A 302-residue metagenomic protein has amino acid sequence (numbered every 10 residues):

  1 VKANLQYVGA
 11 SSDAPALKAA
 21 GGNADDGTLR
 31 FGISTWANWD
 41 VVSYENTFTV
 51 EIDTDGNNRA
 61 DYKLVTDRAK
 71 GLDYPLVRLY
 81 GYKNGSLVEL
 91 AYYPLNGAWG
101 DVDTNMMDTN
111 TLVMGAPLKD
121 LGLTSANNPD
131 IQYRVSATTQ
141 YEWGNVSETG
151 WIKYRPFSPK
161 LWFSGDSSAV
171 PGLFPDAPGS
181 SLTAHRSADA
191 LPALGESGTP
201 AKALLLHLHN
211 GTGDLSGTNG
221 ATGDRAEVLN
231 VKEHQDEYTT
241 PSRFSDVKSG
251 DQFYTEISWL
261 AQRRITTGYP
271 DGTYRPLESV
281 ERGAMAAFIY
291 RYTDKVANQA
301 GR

Functional and structural regions predicted by a protein language model:
V1-Y238: Surface-exposed extracytoplasmic segments
T54-G56, Q262, P270: Short, ordered coil/turn segments that flank beta-strands lining enzyme active or ligand-binding pockets
M107, T239-T240, F253, Y269: Short, solvent-exposed coil/turn segments
N110, G272-T273: Short S/T/G- and acidic-enriched coil/turn segments that sit immediately N-terminal to beta-strands in beta-sandwich
S242, D251-R263, T273-A297, R302: Short, solvent-exposed alpha-helical surface patches in non-cytosolic proteins
F244-D246, Y269-D271: Acidic/polar residues in short coil/turn loops that connect beta-strands within repeat-based beta-sheet scaffolds
